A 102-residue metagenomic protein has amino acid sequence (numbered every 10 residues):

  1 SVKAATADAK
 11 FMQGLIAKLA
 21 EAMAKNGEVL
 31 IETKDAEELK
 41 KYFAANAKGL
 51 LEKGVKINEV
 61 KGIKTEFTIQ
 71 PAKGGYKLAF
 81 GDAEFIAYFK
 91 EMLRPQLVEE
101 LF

Functional and structural regions predicted by a protein language model:
V2-F102: Elongated, mostly alpha-helical coiled-coil "stalk/stator" tethers of large membrane protein machines
